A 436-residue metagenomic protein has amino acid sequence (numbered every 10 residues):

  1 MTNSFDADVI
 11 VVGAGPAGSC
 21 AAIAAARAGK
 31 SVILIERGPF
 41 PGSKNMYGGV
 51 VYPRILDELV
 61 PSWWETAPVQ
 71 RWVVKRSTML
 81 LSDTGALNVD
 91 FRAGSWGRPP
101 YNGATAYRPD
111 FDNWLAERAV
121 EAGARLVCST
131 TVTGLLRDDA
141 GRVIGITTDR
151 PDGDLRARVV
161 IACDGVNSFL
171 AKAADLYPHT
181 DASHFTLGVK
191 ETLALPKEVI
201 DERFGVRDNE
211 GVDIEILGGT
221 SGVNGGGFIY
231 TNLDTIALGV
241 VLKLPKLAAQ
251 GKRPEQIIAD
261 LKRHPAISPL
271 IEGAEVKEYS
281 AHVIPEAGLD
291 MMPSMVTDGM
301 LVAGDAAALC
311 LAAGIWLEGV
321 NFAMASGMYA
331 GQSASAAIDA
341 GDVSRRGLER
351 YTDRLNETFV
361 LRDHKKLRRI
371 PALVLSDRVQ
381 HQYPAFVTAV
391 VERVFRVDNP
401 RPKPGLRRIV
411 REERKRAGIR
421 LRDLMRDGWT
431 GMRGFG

Functional and structural regions predicted by a protein language model:
A7-L34: N-terminal Rossmann-like FAD-binding beta1-loop-alpha1 element of flavoenzymes
A17, F40, N167: Conserved Rossmann-like nucleotide-cofactor binding loop
G38-T84: N-terminal FAD cofactor-binding segment of flavoenzymes
G97-E117, A248-K252: Short beta-strand to alpha-helix junction loop
R118-A266: Predominantly flavin-linked oxidoreductase catalytic cores and closely associated redox partners
T220-V223, L233, K246-F322, S326 (+3 more regions): FAD/FMN-dependent oxidoreductases across multiple families
Y329-Q380: Active-site-proximal substrate-binding core of FAD-dependent oxidoreductases
L373-G436: C-terminal auxiliary extensions adjacent to catalytic cores
